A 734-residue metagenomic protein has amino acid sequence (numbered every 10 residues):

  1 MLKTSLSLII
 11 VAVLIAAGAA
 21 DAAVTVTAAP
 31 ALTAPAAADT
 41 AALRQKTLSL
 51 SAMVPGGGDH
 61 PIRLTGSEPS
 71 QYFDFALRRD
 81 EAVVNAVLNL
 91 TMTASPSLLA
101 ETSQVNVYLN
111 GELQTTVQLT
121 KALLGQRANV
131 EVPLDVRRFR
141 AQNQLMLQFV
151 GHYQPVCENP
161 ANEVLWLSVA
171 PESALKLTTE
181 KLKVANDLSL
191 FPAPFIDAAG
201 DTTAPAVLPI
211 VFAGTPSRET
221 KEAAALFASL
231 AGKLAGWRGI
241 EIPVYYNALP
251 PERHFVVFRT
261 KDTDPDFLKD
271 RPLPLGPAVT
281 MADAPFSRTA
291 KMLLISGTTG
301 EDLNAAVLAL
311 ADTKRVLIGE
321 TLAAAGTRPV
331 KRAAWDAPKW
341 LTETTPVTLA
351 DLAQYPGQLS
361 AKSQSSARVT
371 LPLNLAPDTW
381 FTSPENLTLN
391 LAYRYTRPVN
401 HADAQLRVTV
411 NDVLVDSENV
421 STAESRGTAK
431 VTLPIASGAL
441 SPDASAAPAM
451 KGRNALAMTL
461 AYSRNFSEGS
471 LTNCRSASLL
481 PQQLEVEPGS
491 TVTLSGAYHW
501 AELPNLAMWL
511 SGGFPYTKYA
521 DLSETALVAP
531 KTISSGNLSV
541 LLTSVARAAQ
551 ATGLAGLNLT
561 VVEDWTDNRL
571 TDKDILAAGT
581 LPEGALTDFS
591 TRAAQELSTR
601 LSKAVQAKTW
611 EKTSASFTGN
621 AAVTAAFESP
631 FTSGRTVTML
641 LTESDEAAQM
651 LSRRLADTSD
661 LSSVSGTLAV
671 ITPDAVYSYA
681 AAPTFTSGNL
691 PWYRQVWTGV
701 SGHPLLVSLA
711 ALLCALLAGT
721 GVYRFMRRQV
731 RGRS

Functional and structural regions predicted by a protein language model:
M1-S5, H703: Positively charged n-region of N-terminal signal peptides that target proteins for export
S5-L6, L709: Alpha-helical hydrophobic membrane-insertion segments
S7-A16: Bacterial N-terminal signal peptides
I15-A20, A31: Intrinsic disorder/low-complexity segments
V24-S734: Solvent-exposed alpha-helical segments and adjacent loops that form catalytic or protein-interaction surfaces
